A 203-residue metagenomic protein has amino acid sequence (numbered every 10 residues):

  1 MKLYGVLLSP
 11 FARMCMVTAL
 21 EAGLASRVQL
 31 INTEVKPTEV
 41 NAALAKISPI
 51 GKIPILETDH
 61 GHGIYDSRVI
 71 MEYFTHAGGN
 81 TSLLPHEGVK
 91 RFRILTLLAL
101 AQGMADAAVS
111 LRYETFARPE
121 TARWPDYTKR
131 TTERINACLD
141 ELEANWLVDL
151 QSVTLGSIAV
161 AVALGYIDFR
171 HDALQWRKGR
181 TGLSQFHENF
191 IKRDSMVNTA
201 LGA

Functional and structural regions predicted by a protein language model:
M1-R123: GST-like domain detector, emphasizing the conserved glutathione-binding G-site in the N-terminal thioredoxin-like
G23-L24, G78, W146, H171 (+1 more regions): A broad structural signal for alpha-helix termini and local helix breaks/kinks
L56, R68, I135-E143, S195: Aromatic-glycine hotspot motif
D59, A161, G202: Conserved residues at the C-terminal ends of beta-strands
M71, T75, L95-L98, L139 (+2 more regions): Non-transmembrane alpha-helical segments in soluble domains of secreted/periplasmic/extracellular proteins
T81-H86, Q151, W176, V197-G202: Short, hydrophobic secondary-structure boundary micro-motifs
A101-E188: GST-like fold's C-terminal all-alpha helical module
A144, N189-A203: Charged/polar, low-hydrophobicity segments characteristic of intrinsically disordered regions and flexible loops
